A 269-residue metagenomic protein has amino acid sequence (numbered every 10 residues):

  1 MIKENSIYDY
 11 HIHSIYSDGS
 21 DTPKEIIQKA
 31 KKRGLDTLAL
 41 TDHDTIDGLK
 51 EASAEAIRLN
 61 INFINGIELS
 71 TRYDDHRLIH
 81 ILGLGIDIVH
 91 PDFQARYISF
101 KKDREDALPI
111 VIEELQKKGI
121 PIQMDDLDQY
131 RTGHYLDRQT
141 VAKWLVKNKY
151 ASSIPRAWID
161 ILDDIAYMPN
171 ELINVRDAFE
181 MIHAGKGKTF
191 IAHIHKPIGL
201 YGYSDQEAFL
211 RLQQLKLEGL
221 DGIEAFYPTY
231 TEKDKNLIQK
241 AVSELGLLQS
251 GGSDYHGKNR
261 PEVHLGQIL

Functional and structural regions predicted by a protein language model:
M1-R77, D160-D163, Y167, I173-N174 (+1 more regions): An N-terminally biased module of ancient metal coordination in phosphate/nucleic-acid-related enzymes
E25, H43-D106, I110, E114-R131 (+1 more regions): Mid-domain alpha/beta scaffold segments of enzyme catalytic cores
R58-L59, K143-W144, S243-E244, G266-L269: Short alpha-helix boundary/capping motifs
T71, I86, G257, L265-Q267: Generic structural "secondary-structure junction" signal
I98, K102, P169, G202: Charge-dense, low-complexity intrinsically disordered segments
E114-L115, W144, A184: Residue-level signal for well-ordered alpha-helical scaffold segments within enzymatic catalytic domains
K118-R176: Hydrophobic, aromatic-enriched interface-forming segments
L220, E262-L269: His/Asp/Glu-enriched, well-ordered alpha-helical/loop segment that forms or immediately abuts the divalent-metal
